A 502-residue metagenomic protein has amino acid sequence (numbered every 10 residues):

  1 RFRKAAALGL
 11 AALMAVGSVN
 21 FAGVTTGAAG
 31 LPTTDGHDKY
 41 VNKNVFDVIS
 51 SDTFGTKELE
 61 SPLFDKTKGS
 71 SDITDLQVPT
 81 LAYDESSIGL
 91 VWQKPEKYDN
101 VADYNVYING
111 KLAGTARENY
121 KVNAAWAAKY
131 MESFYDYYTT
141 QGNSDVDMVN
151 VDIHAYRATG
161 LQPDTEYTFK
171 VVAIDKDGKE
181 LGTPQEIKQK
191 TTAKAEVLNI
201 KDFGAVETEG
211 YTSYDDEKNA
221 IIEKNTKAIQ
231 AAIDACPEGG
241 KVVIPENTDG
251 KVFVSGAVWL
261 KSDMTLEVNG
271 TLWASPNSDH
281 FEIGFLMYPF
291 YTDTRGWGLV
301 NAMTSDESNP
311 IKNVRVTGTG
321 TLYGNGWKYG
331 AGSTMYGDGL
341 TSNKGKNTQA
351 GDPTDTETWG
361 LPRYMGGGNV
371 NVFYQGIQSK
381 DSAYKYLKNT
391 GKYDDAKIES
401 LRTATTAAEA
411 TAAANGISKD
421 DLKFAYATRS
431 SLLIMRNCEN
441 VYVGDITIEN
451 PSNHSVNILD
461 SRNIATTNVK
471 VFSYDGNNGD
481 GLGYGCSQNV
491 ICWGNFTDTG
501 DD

Functional and structural regions predicted by a protein language model:
R1-G9: Bacterial Sec-dependent N-terminal signal peptides
K4, L31-D502: Extracellular/periplasmic carbohydrate-active domains that bind, remodel, or depolymerize complex polysaccharides
L10, M14-S18, L266: Hydrophobic core
V16-D35: Sec-dependent signal peptide cleavage junction
